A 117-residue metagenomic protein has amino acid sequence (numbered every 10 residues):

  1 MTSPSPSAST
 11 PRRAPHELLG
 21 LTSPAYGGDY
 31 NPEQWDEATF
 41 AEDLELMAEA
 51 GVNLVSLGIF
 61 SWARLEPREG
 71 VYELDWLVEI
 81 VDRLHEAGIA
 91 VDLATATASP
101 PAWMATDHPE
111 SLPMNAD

Functional and structural regions predicted by a protein language model:
M1-L18: Basic/polar N-terminal segments that are highly enriched at the extreme N-terminus, encompassing both cleavable
T2-S3, Y26, V91: Replace the tail clause
T10-R12, M114-D117: Proteins with a high burden of low-complexity, intrinsically disordered sequence enriched in S/T/G/P/A and R, requiring
P15-T39: Boundary/entry segment of secreted carbohydrate-active catalytic domains
A41-A116: Aromatic-lined substrate-binding rim segments of carbohydrate-active enzymes
